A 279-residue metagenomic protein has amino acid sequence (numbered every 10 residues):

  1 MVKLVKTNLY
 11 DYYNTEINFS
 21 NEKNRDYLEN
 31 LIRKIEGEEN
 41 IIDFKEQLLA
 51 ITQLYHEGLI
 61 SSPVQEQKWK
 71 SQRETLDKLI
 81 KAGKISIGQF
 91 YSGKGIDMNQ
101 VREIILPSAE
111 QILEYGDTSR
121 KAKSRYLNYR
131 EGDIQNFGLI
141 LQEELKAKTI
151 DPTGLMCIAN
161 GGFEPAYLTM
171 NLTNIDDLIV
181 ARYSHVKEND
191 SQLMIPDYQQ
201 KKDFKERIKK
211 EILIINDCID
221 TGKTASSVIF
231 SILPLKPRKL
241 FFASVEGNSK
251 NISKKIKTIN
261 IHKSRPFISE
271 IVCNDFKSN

Functional and structural regions predicted by a protein language model:
M1-E103, S227-N279: PRPP-dependent phosphoribosyltransferase catalytic core
I85-K121, F163-Y167, N171-N174: Short, compositionally biased "basic patch" segments
L127-P152: A short, well-structured juxtamembrane/interface segment
I134, G138, G162-A166, M170 (+1 more regions): Short, highly selective alpha-helical patches that border small-molecule cofactor pockets in redox/cofactor-processing
D151-P152, R207-E211, P237-K239: A general structural motif
M156-P165, I219-K223: Gly/Ser/Thr-rich loops at beta-strand to alpha-helix junctions that form or flank small-molecule/cofactor-binding
M170-L213, D220-F230: Short, glycine/charge-rich flexible loops or terminal/linker lids adjacent to PRPP-binding catalytic cores
